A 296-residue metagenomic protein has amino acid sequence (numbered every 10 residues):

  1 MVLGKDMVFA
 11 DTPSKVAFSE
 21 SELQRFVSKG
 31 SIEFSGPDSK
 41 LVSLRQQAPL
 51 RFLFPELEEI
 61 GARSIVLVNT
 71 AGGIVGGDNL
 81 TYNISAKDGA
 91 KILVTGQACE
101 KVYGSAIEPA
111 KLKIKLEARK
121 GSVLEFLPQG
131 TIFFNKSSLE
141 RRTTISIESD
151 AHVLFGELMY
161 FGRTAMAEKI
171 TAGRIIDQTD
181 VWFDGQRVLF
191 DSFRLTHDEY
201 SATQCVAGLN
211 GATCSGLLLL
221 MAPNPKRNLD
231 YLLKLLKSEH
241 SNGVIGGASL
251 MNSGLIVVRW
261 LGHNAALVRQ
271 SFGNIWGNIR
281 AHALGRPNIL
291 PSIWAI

Functional and structural regions predicted by a protein language model:
V2-G130, N135: N-terminal, charged/glycine-rich beta-strand/loop interface patches
G30, L80, L112-I114, S122 (+4 more regions): One face of beta-strands
I32, Y82-I84, L116, I145 (+3 more regions): Preference for bulky hydrophobic residues occupying beta-strand positions in well-ordered beta-sheet regions
N83, R142, N274: Alpha-helical scaffold segments in soluble metabolic enzymes
A86-D88, G96-A98, A118-K120, P128-G130 (+5 more regions): Short, structured patches in soluble enzyme cores that scaffold and shape functional sites
A90, A151, D177: Short beta-strand/loop motifs in extracellular/secreted proteins, especially within beta-sandwich accessory domains
E108-T171: Internal, conserved structured core segments that host functional sites
M159-I296: A structural signal for small-residue-enriched, beta-sheet-centric alpha/beta enzyme cores and oligomeric scaffold folds
